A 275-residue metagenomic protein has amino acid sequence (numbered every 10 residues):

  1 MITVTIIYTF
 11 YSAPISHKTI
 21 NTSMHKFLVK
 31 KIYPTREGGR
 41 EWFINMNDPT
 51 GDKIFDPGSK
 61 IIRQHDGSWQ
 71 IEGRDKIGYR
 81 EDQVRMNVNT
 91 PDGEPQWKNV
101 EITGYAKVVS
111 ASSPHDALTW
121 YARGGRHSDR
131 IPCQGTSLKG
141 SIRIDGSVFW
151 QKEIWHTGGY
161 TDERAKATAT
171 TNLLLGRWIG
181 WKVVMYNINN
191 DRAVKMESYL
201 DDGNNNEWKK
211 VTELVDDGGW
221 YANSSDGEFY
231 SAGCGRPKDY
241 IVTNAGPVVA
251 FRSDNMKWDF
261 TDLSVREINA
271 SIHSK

Functional and structural regions predicted by a protein language model:
M1-S12: Sec-dependent, cleavable N-terminal signal peptides
I15-E37, A111, G218-K275: Ligand-recognition surfaces built from glycine- and aromatic
G38-D75: Extracellular glycan-recognition surfaces and repeat-rich motifs
I62-G158, E267-I272: Secretory/extracellular carbohydrate-interaction modules and structurally similar beta-sandwich "look-alikes"
G93, A167-R177, Y186-N189, R252: Exposed beta-sheet edge/beta-hairpin loop segments within beta-rich domains
E94, S147, K152-T171, E207-A250: Surface-exposed intrinsically disordered loops and tails
N99-K107, Y121, W178-Y186, E197-Y199 (+2 more regions): Residues within well-ordered beta-strands of beta-sheet-rich folds
L174-E228: Carbohydrate-binding surfaces in secreted/extracellular proteins
